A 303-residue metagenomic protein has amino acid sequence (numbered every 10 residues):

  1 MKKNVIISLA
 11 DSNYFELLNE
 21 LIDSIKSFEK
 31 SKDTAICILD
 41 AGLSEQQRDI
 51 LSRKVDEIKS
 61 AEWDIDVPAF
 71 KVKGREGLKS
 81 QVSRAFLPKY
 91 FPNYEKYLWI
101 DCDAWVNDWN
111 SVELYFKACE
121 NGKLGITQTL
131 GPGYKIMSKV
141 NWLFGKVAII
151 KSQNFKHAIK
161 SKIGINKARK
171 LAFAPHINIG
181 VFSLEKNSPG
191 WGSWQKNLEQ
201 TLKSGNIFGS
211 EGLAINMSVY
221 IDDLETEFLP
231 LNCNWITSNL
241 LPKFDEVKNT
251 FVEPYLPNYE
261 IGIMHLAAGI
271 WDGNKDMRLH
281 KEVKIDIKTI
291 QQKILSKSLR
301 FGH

Functional and structural regions predicted by a protein language model:
M1-H303: Glycosyltransferase catalytic domains, chiefly GT-A lineage
